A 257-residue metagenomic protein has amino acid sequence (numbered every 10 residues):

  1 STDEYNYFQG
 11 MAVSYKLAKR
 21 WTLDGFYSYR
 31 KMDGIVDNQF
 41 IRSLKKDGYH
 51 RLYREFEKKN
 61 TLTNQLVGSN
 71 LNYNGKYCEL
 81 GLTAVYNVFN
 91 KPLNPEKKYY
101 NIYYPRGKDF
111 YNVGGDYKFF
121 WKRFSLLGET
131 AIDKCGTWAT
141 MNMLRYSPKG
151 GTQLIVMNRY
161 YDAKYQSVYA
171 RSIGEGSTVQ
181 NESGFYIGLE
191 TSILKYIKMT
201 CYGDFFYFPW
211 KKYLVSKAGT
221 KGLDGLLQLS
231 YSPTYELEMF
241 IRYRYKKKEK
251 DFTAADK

Functional and structural regions predicted by a protein language model:
S1-N70, D162-I187: Surface-exposed coil loops of outer-membrane beta-barrel proteins
N60-K97, I102-K257: Exposed, low-structure sequence patches enriched in small/polar residues
